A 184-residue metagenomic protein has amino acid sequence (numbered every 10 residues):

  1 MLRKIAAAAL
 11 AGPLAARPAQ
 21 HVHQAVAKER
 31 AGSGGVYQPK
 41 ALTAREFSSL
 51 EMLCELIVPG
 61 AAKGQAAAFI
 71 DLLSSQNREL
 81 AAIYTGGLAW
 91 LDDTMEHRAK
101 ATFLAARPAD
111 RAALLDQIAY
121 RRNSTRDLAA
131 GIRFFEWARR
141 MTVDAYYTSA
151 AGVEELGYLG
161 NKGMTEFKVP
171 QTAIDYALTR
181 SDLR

Functional and structural regions predicted by a protein language model:
M1-L10: N-terminal secretory signal peptides and thylakoid transit peptides that target proteins across membranes
M1-L2, A15, K28, A109 (+1 more regions): Intrinsically disordered, low-complexity sequence elements enriched in Ser/Thr/Gly/Pro
K4-I5, P18, A112, R140: Hydrophobic alpha-helical segments, especially transmembrane helices and their immediate juxtamembrane helical caps
A9, P13, R17-V22, I57 (+3 more regions): A generic secondary-structure signal for well-formed alpha-helical elements
G12-M52: C-terminal segment of N-terminal export signals and the immediately downstream linker at the start of the mature
R45-M52, L56, G64-R184: Mature-region segments of soluble proteins
